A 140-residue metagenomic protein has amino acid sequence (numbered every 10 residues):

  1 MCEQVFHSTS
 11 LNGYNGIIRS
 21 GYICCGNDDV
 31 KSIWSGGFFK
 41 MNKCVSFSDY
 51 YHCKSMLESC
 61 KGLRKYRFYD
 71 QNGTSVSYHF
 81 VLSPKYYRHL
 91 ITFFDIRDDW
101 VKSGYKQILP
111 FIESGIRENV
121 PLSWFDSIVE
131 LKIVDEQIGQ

Functional and structural regions predicted by a protein language model:
M1-Q140: NAD-dependent ADP-ribosyltransferases
